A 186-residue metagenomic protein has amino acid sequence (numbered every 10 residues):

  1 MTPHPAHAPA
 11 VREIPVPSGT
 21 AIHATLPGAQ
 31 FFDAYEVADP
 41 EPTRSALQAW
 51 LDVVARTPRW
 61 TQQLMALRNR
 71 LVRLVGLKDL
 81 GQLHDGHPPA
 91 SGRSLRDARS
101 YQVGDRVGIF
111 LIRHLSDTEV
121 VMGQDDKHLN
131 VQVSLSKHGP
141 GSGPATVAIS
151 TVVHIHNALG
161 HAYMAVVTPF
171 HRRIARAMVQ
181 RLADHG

Functional and structural regions predicted by a protein language model:
T2-G92: Hydrophobic ligand-binding cavity/cleft-lining segments
P3-A6, V11, D85-R93, S100-D105 (+2 more regions): Mature, function-bearing regions of proteins
F32-E36, E119, T146-A148: Intrinsic-disorder/low-complexity, polar/charged segments enriched in Ser/Thr/Lys/Arg/Asp/Glu/Gln
L80-G86, L159, R181-H185: A general structural signal for short secondary-structure boundary/capping elements
R99-G141: Hydrophobic-ligand binding "helix-grip"
V121, G141-T146, A183-G186: Short terminal or interdomain "cap/linker" segment that borders an active site or interface and mediates
K127-A165: Beta-strand/loop substructures that line and gate deep hydrophobic ligand-binding cavities in soluble
A162-G186: A conserved amphipathic terminal alpha-helix motif
